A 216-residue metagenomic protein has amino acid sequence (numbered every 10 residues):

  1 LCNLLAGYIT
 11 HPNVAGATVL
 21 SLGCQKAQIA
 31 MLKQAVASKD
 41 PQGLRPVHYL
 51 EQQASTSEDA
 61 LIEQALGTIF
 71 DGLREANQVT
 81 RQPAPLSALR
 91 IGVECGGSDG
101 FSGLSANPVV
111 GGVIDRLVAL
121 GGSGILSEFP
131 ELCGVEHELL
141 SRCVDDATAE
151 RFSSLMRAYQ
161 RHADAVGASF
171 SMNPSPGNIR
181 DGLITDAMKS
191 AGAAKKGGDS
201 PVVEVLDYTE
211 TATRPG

Functional and structural regions predicted by a protein language model:
L1-G216: Metallocofactor- and cofactor-centric catalytic cores in central/energy metabolism, strongly enriched
